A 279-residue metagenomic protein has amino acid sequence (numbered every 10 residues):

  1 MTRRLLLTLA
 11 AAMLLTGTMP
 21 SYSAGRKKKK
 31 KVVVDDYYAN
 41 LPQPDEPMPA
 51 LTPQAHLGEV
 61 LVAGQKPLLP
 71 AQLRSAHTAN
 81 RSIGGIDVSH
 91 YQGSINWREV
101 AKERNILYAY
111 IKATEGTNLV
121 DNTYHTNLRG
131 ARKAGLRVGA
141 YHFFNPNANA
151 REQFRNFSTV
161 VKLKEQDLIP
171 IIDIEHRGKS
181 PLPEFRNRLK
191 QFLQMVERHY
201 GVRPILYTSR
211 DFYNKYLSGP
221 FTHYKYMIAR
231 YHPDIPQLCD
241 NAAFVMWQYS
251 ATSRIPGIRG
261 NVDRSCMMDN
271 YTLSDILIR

Functional and structural regions predicted by a protein language model:
R3-L7: N-terminal export leaders
L9-L15: Hydrophobic helical h-region of N-terminal Sec-dependent signal peptides in bacterial secretory/periplasmic proteins
L15-S21: C-terminal segment of classical bacterial N-terminal signal peptides
G25-G85, F221-R279: Functionally critical loop-and-helix segments that line ligand-binding/catalytic clefts of soluble enzyme domains
T78-G93, A101, K112-L189, E197-H199: Substrate-binding cleft of extracellular glycoside hydrolase catalytic domains
I95-N96, K215: Short acidic active-site motifs
N105-I106: Basic, often amphipathic N-terminal segments
I169-N241: Catalytic domains of cell-wall/extracellular-matrix polysaccharide-remodeling enzymes, centered on de-N-acetylation
